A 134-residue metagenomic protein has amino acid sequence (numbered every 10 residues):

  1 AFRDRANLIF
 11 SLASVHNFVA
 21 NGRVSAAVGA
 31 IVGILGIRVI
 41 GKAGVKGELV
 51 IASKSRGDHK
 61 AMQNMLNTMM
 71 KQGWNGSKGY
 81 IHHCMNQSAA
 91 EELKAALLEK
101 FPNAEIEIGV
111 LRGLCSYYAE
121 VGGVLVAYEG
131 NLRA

Functional and structural regions predicted by a protein language model:
A1-A134: Mixed-charge interfacial surface used for oligomerization/domain docking and macromolecular partner engagement
